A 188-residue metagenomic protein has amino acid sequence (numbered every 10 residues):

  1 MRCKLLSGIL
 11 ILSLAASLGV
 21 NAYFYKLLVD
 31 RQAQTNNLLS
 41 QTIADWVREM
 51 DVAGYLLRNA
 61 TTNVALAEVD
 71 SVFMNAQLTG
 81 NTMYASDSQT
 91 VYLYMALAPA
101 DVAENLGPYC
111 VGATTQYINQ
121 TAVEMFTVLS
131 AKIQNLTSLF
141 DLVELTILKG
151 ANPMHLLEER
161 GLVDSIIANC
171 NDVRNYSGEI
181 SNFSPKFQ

Functional and structural regions predicted by a protein language model:
M1-S17, N21: N-terminal Sec-pathway targeting helices
A16-Q41: Transmembrane signal-anchor/signal-peptide helices with a preference for the extracytoplasmic
Q34, N135-S138: Exposed alpha-helical structural elements
I43, V47-M50: Cationic-aromatic interfacial patches
G54-L129, Q134, D141-V143, K149-I167: Alpha-helical segments in soluble extracytoplasmic regions
D172-Q188: Short, low-complexity, Pro/Ser/Thr/Gly-rich segments in the mature regions of secreted, periplasmic
